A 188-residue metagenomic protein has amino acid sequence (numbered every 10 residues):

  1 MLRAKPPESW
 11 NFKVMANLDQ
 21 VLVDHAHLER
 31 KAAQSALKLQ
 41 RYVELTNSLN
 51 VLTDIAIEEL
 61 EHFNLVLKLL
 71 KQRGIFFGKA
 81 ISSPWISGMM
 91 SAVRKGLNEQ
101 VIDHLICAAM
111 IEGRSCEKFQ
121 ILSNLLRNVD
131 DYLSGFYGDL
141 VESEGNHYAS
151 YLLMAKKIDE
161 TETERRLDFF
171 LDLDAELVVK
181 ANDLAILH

Functional and structural regions predicted by a protein language model:
M1-H188: Non-heme di-metal
